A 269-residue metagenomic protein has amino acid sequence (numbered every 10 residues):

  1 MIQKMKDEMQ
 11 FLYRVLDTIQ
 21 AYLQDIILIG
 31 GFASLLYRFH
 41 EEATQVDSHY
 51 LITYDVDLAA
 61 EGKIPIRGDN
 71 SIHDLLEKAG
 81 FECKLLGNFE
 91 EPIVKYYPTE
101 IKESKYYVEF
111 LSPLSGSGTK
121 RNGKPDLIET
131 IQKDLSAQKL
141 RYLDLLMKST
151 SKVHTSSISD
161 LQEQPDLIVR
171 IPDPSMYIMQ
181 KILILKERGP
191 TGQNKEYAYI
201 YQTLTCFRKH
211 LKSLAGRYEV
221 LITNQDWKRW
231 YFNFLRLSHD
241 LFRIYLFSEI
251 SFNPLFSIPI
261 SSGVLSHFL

Functional and structural regions predicted by a protein language model:
M1-L269: Compositionally biased terminal segments of proteins
